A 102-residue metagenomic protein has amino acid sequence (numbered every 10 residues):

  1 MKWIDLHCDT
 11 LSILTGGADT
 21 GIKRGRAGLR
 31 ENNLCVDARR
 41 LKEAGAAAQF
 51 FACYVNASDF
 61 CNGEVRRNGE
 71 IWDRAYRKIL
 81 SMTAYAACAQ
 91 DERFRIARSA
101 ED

Functional and structural regions predicted by a protein language model:
M1-D102: N-terminal hydrophobic targeting/anchoring segments and the immediately downstream early-domain regions of hydrolases
